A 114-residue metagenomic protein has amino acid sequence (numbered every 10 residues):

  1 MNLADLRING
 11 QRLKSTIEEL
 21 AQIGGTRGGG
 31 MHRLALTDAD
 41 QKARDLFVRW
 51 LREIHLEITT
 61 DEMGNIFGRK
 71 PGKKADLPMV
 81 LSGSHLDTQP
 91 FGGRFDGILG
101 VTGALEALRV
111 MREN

Functional and structural regions predicted by a protein language model:
M1-G29, P71: N-terminal hydrophobic or amphipathic helices/low-complexity stretches enriched in small/hydrophobic/Pro/Gly
N9-T16, A39, A43-F47, P78 (+1 more regions): General structural feature for long, well-ordered alpha-helical segments within catalytic domains of soluble enzymes
I17, A21-G28, I54-I58, L108-R112: Structural signal for hydrophobic packing residues in well-ordered secondary-structure cores of soluble enzyme domains
L20, S82, R94-N114: Alpha-helical metal-binding/catalytic segments enriched in His/Glu/Asp
T26-P71: A non-catalytic alpha/beta surface segment that caps or lines the substrate-entry region of metallo-dependent hydrolase
M31, G92-R94: Short acidic, glycine/proline-rich loop/turn micro-motifs
I54, A75-V80: Short coil/turn connectors at secondary-structure junctions
P78-F91: Glycine/charged-rich beta-loop-alpha catalytic/anionic-binding loops adjacent to active sites
